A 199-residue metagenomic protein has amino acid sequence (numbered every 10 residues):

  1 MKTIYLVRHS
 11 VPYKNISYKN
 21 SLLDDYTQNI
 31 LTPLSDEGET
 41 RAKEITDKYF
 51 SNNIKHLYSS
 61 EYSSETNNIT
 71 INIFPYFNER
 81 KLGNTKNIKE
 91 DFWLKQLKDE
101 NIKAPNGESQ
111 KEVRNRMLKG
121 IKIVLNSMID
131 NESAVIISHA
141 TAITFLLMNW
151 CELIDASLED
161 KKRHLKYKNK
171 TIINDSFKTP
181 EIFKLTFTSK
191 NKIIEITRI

Functional and structural regions predicted by a protein language model:
M1-K2, N78-D91, D130, M148-I199: Acidic, low-complexity terminal tails and accessory targeting/binding regions of phosphate-metabolizing enzymes
K2-T70: Active-site-proximal alpha-helix that buttresses catalytic centers in soluble enzyme cores
T3-V7, Y58, E132-S138, A142: Beta-strand elements within well-structured catalytic alpha/beta cores of enzymes that handle phosphate/sulfate esters
S10-Y13, Y62-E65, N78-E79, A140-I143 (+2 more regions): Short, solvent-exposed loop/turn segments at secondary-structure junctions
Y13, Q28, T32-P33, N67-K119 (+2 more regions): Phosphate-handling substructures
E44, E112, R116-K119, I123 (+1 more regions): Alpha-helical elements of Rossmann-like donor-binding domains used by nucleotide-donor carbohydrate transfer enzymes
K48, N68-T70, F145, N149 (+1 more regions): Alpha-helical structural signal in soluble globular domains
F50-N53, V124-E132: Glycine-rich phosphate-binding loop signature in dinucleotide/nucleotide-binding domains
